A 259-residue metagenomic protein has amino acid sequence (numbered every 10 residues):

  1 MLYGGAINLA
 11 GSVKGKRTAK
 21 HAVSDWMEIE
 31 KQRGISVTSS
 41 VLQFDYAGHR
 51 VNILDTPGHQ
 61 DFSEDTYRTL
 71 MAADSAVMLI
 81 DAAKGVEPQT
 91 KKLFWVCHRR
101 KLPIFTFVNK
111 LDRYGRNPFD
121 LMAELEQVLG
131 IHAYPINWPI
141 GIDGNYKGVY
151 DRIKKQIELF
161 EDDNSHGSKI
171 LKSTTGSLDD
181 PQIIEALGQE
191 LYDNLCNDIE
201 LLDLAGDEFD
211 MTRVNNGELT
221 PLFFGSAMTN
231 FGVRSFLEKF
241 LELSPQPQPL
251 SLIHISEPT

Functional and structural regions predicted by a protein language model:
M1-I80, V86, P135, S177-D180: P-loop NTPase switch module centered on the Walker A-proximal segment
A83-L252, S256: P-loop NTPase catalytic nucleotide-binding module
